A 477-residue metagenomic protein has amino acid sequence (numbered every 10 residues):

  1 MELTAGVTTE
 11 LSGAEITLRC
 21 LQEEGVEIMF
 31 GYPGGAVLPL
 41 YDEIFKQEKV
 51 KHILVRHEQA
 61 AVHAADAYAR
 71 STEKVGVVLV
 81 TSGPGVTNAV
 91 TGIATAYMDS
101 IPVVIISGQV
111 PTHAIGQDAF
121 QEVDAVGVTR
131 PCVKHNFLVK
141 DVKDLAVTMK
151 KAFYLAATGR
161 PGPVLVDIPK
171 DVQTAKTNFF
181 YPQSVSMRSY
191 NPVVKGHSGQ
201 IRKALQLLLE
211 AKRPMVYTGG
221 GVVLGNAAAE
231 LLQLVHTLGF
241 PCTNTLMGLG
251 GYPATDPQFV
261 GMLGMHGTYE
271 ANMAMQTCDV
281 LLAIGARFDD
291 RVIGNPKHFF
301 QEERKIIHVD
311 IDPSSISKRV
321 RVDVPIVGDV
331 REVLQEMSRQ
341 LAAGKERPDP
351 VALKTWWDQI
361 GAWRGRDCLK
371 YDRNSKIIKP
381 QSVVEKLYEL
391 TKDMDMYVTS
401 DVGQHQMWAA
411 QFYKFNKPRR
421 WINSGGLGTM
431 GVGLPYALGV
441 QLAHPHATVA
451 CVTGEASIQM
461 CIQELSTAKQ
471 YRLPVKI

Functional and structural regions predicted by a protein language model:
M1-T8, K143, Q206, E303 (+1 more regions): Phosphate/pyrophosphate-binding active-site segments
A14-L18, Q22-E27, L40-I44, D358-P435 (+2 more regions): Active-site diphosphate/adenylate-binding microenvironment
E15-V26, A67-E73, Y97, L155-R160 (+5 more regions): Glycine-rich phosphate/diphosphate-binding loops that line cofactor/substrate pockets in enzymes
L21, E27-F30, V50-I53, S71-V110 (+4 more regions): A short, small-residue-rich loop immediately preceding and capping a beta-strand
R70, G220-I307, N416-A447, Q459-Q463: Glycine-rich, anion-gripping cofactor-binding loops and their flanking helix/strand elements in enzyme active sites
I106, A114-Q121, N272, T277 (+4 more regions): Thiamine diphosphate
F120-G159, T277-C278, V324-P325, V333 (+2 more regions): Conserved thiamine diphosphate
L155-E210, C368-L369: Conformationally flexible catalytic loops at phosphate/diphosphate-handling active centers
